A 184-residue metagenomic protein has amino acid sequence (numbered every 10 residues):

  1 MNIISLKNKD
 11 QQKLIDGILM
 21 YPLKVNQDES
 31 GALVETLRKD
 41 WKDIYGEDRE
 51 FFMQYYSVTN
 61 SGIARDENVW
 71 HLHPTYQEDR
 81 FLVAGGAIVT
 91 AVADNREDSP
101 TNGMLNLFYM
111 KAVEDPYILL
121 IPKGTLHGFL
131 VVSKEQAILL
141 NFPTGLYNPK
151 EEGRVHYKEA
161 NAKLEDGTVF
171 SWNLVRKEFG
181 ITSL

Functional and structural regions predicted by a protein language model:
M1-D115, K134-I138, F142-L184: Non-catalytic, conserved peripheral segments adjacent to functional cores
T90-A91, L119, H127-V132: Short beta-strand His + acidic residue motifs that chelate non-heme Fe in jelly-roll/DSBH and cupin folds
